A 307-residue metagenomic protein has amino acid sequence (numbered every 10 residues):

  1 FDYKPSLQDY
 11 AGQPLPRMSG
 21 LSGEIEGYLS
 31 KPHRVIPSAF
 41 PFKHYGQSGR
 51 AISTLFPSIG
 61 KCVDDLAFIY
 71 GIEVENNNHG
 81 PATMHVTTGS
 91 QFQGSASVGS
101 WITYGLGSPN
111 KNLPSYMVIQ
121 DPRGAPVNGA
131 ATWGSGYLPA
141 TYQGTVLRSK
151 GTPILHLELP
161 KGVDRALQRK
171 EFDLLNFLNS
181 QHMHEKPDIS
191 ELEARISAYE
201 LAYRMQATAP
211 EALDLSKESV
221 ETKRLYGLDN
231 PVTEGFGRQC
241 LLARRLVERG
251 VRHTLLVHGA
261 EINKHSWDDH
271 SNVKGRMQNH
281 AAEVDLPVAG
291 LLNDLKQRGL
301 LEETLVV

Functional and structural regions predicted by a protein language model:
F1-V307: Ligand-binding pockets and gating/stacking loops
